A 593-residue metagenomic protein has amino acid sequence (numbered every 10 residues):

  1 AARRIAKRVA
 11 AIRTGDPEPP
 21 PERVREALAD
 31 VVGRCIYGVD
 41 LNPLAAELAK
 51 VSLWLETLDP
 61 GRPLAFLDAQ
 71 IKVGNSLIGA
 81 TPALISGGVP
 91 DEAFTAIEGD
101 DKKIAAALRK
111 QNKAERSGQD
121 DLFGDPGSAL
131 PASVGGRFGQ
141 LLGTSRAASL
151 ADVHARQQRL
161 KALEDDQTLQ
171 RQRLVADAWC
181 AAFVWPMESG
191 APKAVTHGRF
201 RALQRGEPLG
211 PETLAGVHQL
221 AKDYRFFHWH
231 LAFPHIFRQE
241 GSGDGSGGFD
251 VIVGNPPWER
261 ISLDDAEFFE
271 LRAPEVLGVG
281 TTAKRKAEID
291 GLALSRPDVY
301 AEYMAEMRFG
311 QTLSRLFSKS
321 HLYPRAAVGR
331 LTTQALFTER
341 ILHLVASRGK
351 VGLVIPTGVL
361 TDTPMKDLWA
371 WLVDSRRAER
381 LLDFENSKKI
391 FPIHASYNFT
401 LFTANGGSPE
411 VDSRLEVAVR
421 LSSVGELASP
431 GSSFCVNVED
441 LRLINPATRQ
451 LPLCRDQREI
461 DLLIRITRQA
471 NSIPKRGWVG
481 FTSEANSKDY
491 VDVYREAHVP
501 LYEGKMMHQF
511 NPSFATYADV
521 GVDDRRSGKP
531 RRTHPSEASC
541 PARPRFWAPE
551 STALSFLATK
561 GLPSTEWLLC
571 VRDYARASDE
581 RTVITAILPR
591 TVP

Functional and structural regions predicted by a protein language model:
A1-L84, W179, F268-V279, I355-W369 (+1 more regions): Conserved S-adenosyl-L-methionine
R23, R325-T332, P356-L360, K389-I393: Alpha-helix capping and helix-loop boundary segments enriched in small/acidic/polar residues
V31-V32, F66, H394-F399, V592-P593: Short, solvent-exposed loop/turn segments at the edges of secondary structure
L41-L48, K222-W229, A326-T338: Phosphate/oxyanion-binding active-site loops and adjacent basic polyanion-contact surfaces
S52, Q70-I71, S76-V251, P256-P257 (+5 more regions): Polynucleotide-recognition surfaces of large bacterial nucleic-acid defense/processing enzymes
G349-V354: Conserved beta-strand signature within the Rossmann-like core of class I S-adenosyl-L-methionine
D383, R576-V592: Short, ligand-facing micro-motifs at secondary-structure edges
